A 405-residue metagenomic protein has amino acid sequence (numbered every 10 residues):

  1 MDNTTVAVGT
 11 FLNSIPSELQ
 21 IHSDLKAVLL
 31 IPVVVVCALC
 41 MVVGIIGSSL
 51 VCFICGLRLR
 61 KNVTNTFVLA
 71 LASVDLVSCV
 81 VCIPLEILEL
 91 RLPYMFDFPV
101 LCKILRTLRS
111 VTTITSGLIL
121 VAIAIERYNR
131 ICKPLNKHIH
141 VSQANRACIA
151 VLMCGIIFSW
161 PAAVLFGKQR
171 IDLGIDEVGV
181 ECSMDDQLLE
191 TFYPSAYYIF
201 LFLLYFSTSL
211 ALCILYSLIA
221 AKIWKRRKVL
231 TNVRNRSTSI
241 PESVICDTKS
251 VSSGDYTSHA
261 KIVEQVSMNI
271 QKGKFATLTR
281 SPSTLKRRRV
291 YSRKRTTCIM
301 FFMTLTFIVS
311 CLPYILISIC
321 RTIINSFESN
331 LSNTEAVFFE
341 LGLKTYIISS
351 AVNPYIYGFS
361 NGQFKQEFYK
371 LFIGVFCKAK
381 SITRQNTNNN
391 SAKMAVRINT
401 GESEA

Functional and structural regions predicted by a protein language model:
M1-Q20, K225-T297, G362-A405: Intrinsically disordered regulatory tails of 7TM GPCRs
L12-S23, Y94-R106, S110, A144 (+2 more regions): Loop architecture of class A 7-transmembrane GPCRs
K26-A38, L59, V63-I123, R130-A144: Extracellular TM2-ECL1-early TM3 structural module of rhodopsin-like
C37-C40, V77-P93, R106-R109, T113-L120 (+4 more regions): Helix-to-loop junction signature of class
L39-V42, A70-S73, P84, I104 (+8 more regions): Hydrophobic residues within alpha-helical transmembrane segments of multi-pass solute transporters/permease subunits
T112-I119, N129, N136-E181, S207-S217 (+2 more regions): Fourth transmembrane helix
I119-I131, A163-L173, F200-R236, I299-R321 (+1 more regions): Class A (rhodopsin-like) GPCR signature focused on the TM5-ICL3 interface and adjacent 7TM helical core
L212, C298, T306-V309, I315-L316 (+1 more regions): Seventh transmembrane helix
